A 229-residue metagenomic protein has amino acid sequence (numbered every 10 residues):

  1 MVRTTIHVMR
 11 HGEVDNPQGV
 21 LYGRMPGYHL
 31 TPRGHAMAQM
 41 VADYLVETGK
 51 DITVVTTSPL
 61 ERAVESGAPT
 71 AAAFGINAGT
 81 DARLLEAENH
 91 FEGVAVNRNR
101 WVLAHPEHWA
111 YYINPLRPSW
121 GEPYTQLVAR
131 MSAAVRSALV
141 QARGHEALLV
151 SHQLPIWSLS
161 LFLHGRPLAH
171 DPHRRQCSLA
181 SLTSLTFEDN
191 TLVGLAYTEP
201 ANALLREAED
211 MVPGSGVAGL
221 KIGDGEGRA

Functional and structural regions predicted by a protein language model:
M1-T4, I76-T80, E86-N99, L161-A229: Acidic, low-complexity terminal tails and accessory targeting/binding regions of phosphate-metabolizing enzymes
R3-T4, M9-G79: Active-site-proximal alpha-helix that buttresses catalytic centers in soluble enzyme cores
I6, H145-Q153: Generic beta-sheet signal
Y44, A73, S137, Q141 (+1 more regions): Active-site catalytic microenvironments for nucleophilic, acid-base chemistry
T48-D51, A138-H145: Glycine-rich phosphate-binding loop signature in dinucleotide/nucleotide-binding domains
T57-L60, R83, V150-L154: Short, well-ordered beta-to-alpha junction loops that form the rim of enzyme active sites and present histidine/acidic
H105-Q126, K221-I222: Short glycine/proline- and acidic residue-enriched helix-loop micro-motifs that form flexible lids or anion-recognition
Q153-W157, T186: GST superfamily/GST-like fold recognition
